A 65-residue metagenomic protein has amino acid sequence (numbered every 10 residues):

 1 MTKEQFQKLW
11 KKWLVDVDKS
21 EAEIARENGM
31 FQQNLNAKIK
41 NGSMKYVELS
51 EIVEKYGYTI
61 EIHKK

Functional and structural regions predicted by a protein language model:
M1, H63-K65: Short intrinsically disordered terminal tails
M1-E23, E27: A short, Lys/Arg-rich alpha-helix, primarily the initiator
S20, K45-E48: Residues that mark the N-terminal boundary/hinge immediately upstream of a DNA-recognition element
G29-M44: Recognition helix of helix-turn-helix/homeodomain-like DNA-binding domains that insert into the DNA major groove
V47-H63: DNA major-groove recognition helix of helix-turn-helix/homeodomain DNA-binding modules
